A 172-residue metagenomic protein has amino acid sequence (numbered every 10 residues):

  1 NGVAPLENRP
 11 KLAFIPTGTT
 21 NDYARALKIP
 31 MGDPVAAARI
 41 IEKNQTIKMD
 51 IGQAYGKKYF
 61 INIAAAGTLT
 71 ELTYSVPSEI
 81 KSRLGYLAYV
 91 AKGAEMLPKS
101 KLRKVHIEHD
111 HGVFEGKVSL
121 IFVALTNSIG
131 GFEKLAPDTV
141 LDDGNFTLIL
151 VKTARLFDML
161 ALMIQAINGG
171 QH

Functional and structural regions predicted by a protein language model:
N1: Glycine-rich N-terminal segment of FAD-binding domains in flavoprotein oxidoreductases, spanning the beta-loop-helix
P5, P77-S78, P137-V140, I164-N168: Short, solvent-exposed amphipathic alpha-helical segments in soluble enzyme and RNA/protein-processing domains
P5-F122: Catalytic core of DAGKc-family lipid kinases
E42-N44, K92-V105, D142-H172: Catalytic phosphate-donor-binding core of small-molecule kinases
L69-L72, E115-K117, I129-F132, L156-M159: Short acidic/glycine-rich loop or secondary-structure boundary segments that cap or lie
I80-A88, V123, S128, P137-D158: Gly/Ser/Thr-rich active-site loops/lids in small-molecule metabolic enzymes that frequently grip phosphoryl groups
V105, S119, G131-T139: Anionic-ligand binding region
F122-G131, I167-G170: Phosphate-binding core of ATP-grasp and ATP-grasp-like enzymes
